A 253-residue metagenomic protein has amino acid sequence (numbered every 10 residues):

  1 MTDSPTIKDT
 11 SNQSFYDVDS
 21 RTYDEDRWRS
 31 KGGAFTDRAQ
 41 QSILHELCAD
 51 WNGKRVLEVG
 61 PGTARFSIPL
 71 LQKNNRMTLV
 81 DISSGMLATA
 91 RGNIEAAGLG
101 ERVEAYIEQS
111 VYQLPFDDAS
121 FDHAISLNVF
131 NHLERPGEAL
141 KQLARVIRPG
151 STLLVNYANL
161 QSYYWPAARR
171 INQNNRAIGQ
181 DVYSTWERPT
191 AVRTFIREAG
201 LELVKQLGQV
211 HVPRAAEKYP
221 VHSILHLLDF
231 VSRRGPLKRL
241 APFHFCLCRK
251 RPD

Functional and structural regions predicted by a protein language model:
T2-W51, A97, H226-V231: Conserved class I S-adenosyl-L-methionine
L57, T63-Q113: Class I SAM-dependent methyltransferase SAM/SAH-binding core
I125: A conserved beta-strand element that flanks and buttresses the S-adenosyl-L-methionine
N128-V129: Short catalytic micro-motifs in class I SAM-dependent methyltransferases
G137-P149: A short glycine-rich, Lys/Arg-flanked "PGG" loop and its adjoining helix->strand segment in the class I
L154-R176: Conserved class I S-adenosyl-L-methionine
A168-N174, K205-D253: A C-terminal cap/extension of S-adenosyl-L-methionine-dependent methyltransferases that defines the acceptor-substrate
Q173-A191: Acceptor-substrate binding/catalytic loop of class I
